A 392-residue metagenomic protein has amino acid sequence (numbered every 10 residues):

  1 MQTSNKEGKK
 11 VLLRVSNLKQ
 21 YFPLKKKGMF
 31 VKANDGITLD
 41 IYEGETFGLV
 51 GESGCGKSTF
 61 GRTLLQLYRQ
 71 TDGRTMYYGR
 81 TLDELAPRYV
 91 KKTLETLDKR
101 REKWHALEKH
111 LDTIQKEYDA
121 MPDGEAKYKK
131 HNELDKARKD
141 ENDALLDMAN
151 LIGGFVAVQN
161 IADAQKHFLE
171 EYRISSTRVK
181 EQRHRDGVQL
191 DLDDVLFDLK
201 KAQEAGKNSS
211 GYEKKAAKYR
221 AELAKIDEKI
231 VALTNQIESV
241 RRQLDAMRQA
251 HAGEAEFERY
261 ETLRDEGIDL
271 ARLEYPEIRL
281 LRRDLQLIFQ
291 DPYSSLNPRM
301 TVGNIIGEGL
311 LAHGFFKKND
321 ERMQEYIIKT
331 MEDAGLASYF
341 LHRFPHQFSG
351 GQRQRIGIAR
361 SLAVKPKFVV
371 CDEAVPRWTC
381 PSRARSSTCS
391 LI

Functional and structural regions predicted by a protein language model:
V50-E52: The feature captures the beta-strand-to-loop junction immediately N-terminal to the Walker
G73-E84, V195, E254-D269: Conserved ABC transporter NBD signature motif
D291, M300-F315: Q-loop/switch helix immediately C-terminal to the Walker
E321-Y339: Conserved ABC ATPase "signature" region
F344-F348, Q352: Conserved ABC ATPase signature
K365: Conserved catalytic motifs of ABC-family nucleotide-binding domains
